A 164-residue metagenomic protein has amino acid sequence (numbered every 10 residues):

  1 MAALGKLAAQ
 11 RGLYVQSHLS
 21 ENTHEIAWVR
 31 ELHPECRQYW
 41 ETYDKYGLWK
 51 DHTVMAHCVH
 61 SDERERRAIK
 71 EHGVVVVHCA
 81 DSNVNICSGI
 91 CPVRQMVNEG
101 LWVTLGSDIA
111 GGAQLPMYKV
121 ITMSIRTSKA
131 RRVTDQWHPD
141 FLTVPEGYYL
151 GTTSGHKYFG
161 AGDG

Functional and structural regions predicted by a protein language model:
M1-V75, C87-V103, D163: Histidine/acidic residue-rich metal-binding segments in metalloenzymes
E21, A80-V84, D108-G111: Short, acidic/turn-prone active-site loops that include or flank metal/cofactor- and phosphate-binding residues
E25, A80-S82, H138: Glycine-rich, flexible loop/turn motifs
K45-H52, R94-G164: His/Asp/Glu-enriched, well-ordered alpha-helical/loop segment that forms or immediately abuts the divalent-metal
N85-I90, Q114-P116: Short, charged, surface-exposed secondary-structure boundary motifs
